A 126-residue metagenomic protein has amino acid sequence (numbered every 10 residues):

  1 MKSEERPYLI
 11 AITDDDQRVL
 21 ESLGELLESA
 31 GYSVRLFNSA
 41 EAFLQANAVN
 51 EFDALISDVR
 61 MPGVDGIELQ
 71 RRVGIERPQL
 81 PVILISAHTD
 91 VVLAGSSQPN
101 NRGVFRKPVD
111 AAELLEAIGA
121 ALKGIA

Functional and structural regions predicted by a protein language model:
M1-A11, Q17-R18, G24, I75 (+1 more regions): Non-catalytic signal-transmission and effector/linker regions of two-component phosphorelay proteins
Q17-R35: Two-component/phosphorelay signaling modules centered on CheY-like receiver
L36-A54: Acidic, metal-coordinating helix/loop segments flanking the phosphotransfer/catalytic sites of two-component signaling
N38-S39, D65-L69: Acidic catalytic/metal-coordinating carboxylates
S57-D58: Active-site T/S-Asp motif of two-component receiver
M61: Receiver (REC) domain active-site loop signature in two-component systems and cognate sites in sensor histidine kinases
E68, H88-R106, A112, E116: Alpha4 helix (beta4-alpha4-beta5 surface) of REC/receiver domains from two-component response regulators
